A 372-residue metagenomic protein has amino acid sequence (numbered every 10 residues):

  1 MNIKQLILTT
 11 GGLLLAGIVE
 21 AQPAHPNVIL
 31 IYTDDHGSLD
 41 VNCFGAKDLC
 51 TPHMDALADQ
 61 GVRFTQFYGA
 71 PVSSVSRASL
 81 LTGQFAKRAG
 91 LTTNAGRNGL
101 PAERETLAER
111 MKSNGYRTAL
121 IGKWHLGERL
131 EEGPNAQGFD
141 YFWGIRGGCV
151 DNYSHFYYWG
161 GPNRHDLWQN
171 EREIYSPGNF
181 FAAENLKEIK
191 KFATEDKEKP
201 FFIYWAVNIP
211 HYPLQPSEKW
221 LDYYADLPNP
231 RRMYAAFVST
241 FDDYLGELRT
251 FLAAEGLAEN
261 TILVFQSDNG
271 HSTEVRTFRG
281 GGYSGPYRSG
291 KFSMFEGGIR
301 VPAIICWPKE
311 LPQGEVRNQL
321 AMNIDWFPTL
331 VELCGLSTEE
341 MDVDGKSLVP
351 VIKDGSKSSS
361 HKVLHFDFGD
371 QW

Functional and structural regions predicted by a protein language model:
N2-L14, E20-W372: Formylglycine-dependent sulfatase
